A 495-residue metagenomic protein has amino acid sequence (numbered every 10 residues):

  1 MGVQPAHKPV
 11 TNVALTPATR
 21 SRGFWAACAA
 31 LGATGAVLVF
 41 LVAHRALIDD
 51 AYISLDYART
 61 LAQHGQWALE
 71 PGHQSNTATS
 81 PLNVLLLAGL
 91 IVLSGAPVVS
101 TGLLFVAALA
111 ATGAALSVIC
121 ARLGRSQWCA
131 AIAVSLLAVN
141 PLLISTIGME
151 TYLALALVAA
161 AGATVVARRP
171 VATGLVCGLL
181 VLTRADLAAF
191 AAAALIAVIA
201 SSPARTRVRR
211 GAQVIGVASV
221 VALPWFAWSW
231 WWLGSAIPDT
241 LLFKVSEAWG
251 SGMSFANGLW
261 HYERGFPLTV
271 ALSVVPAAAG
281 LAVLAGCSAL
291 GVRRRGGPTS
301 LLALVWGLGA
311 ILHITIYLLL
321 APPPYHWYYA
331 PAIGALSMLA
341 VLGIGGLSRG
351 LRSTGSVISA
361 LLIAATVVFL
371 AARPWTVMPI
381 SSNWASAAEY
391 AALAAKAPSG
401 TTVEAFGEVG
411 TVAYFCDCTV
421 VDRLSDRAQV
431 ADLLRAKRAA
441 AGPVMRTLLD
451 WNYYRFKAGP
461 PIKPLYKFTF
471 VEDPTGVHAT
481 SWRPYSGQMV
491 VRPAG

Functional and structural regions predicted by a protein language model:
M1-A14: Acidic/Ser-Thr/Pro-Gly-rich, low-complexity N-terminal segments of Actinobacterial cell-envelope proteins
N12-G495: Membrane-proximal envelope and lipid/glycan-remodeling enzymes
